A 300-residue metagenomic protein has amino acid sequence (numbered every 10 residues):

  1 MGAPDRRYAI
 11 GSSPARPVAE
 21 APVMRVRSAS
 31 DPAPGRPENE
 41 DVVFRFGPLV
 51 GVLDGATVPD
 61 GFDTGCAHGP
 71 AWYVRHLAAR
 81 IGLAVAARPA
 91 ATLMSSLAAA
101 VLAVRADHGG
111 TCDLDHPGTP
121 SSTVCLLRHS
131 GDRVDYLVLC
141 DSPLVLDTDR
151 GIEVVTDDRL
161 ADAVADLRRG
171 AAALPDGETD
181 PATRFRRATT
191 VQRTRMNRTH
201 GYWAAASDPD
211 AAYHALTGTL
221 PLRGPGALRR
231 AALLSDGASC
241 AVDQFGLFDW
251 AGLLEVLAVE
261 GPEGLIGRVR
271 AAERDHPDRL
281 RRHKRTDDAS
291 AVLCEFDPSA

Functional and structural regions predicted by a protein language model:
G2-A300: PP2C/PPM-type serine/threonine phosphatase catalytic domain
